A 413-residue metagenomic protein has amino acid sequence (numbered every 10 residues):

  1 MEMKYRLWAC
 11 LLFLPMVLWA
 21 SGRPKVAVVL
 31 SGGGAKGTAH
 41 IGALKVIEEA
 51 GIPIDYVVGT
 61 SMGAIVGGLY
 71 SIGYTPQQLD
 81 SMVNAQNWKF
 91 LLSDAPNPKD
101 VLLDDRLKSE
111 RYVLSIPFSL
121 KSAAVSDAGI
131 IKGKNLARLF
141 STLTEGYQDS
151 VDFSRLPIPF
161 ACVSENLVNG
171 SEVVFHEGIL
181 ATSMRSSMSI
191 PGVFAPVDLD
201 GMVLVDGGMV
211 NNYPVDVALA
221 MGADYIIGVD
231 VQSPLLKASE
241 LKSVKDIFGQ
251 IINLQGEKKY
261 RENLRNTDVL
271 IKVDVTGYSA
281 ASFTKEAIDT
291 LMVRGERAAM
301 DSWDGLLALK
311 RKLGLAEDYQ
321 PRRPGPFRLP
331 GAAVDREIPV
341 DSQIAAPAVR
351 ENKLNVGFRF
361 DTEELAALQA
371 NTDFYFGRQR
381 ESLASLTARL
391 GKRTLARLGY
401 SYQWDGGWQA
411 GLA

Functional and structural regions predicted by a protein language model:
M1-A9: Bacterial N-terminal signal peptides that target proteins for export
W8-L12, G170: Conserved, single-site charged/polar hotspot
L11-A20: Hydrophobic h-region of N-terminal signal peptides that target proteins for export in Gram-negative bacteria
A20-T60, G68-E351, S382: Patatin-like phospholipase
I338-A413: Gram-negative/organellar outer-membrane beta-barrel architecture
